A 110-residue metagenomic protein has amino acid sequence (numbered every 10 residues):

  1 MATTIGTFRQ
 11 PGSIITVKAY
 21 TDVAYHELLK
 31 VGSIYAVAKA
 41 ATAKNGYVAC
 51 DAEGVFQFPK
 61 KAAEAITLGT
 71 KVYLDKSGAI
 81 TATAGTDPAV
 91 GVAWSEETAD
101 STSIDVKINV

Functional and structural regions predicted by a protein language model:
M1-V110: Surface-exposed, low-hydrophobicity beta-strand/loop segments enriched in small/polar/acidic residues
